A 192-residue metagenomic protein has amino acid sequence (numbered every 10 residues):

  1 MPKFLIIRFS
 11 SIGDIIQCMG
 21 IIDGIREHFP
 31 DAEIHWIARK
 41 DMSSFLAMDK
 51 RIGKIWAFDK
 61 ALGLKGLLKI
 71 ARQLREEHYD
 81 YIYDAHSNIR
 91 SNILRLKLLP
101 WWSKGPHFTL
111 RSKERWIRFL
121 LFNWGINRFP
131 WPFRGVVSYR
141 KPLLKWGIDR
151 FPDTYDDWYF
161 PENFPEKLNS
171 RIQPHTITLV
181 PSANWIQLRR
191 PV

Functional and structural regions predicted by a protein language model:
M1-V192: Catalytic machinery of carbohydrate-active enzymes, primarily nucleotide-sugar-dependent glycosyltransferases
